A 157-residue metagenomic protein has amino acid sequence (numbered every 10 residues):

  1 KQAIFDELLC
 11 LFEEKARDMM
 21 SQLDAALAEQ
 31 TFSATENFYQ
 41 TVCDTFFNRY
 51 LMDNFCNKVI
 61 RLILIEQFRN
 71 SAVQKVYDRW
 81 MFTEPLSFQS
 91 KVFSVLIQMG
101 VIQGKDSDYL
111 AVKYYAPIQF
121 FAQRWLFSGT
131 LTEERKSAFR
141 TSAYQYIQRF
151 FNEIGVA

Functional and structural regions predicted by a protein language model:
K1-Q2, L96, D106: DNA-recognition helix of helix-turn-helix
A3-Q30, N37-T45, V76, W80-S87 (+1 more regions): Alpha-helical structural segments
F12, A16-M20, N54, S71 (+2 more regions): Short amphipathic alpha-helical interaction/hinge segments
R17, L51-L64, S71-Q98: Amphipathic alpha-helical packing segments from all-alpha helical-bundle domains
S21-N57, S107-Y114, R140: Hydrophobic alpha-helical connector segments
T41-N48, T83, K91-M99, V112 (+1 more regions): C-terminal peripheral helix-coil segments that are non-catalytic and often amphipathic
L64-I65, T132: Helix-terminus/helix-capping segments at the ends of transmembrane helices and short amphipathic helices
